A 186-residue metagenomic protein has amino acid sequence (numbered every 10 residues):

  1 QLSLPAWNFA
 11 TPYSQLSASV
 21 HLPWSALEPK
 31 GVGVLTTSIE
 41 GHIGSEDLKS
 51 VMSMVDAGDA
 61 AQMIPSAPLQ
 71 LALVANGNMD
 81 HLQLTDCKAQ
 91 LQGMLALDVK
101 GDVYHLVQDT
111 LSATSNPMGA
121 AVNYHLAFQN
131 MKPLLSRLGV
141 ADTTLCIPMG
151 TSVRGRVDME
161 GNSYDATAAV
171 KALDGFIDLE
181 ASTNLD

Functional and structural regions predicted by a protein language model:
Q1, A6-F9, L16-G41, L69-D80 (+6 more regions): Extended lipid/amphipathic-ligand handling interfaces
G44-M52: Outer-membrane beta-barrel translocator/channel fold
A57-A61, G139-D142: Extracellular loop and loop/strand-boundary signature of outer-membrane beta-barrel proteins
P65-S66: Short acidic/polar N-terminal linker immediately downstream of export determinants
Y124-L126: Intrinsically disordered, low-complexity segments enriched in glycine and mixed charged residues
L135: Extracellular/lumenal and peripheral-membrane lipid-interaction modules
